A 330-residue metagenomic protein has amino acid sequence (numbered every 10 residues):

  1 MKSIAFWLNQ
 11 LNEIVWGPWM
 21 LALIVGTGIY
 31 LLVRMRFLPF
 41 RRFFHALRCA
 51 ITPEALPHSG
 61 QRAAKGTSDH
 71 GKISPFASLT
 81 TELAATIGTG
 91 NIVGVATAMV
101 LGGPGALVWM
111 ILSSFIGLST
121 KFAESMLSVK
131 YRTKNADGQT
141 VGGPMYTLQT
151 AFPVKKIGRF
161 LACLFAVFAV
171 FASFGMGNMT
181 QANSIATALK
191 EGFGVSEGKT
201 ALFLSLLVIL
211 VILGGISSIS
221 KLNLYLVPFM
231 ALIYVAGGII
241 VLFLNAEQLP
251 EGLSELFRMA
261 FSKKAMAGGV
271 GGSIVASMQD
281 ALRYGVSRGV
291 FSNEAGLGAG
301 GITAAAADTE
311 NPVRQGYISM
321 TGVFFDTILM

Functional and structural regions predicted by a protein language model:
M1-A85, T89, M99-A106, G117: N-terminal alpha-helical transmembrane segments of multi-pass membrane transport and channel/translocase proteins
W16-L21, D69-K72, P104-G105, V154-A162 (+2 more regions): Membrane-interfacial loop-to-helix junctions in multi-pass transporters
I24-Y30, R34-L47, F165, A182-L189 (+1 more regions): Membrane-interface loop-to-helix entry segments
L31-L32, S113-G138, Q149-N183, T187-V211: Helix-loop-helix module between adjacent transmembrane segments
H58-M99, L127-K130, A136-M145, Q149-A151 (+2 more regions): Alpha-helical membrane segments and immediately flanking helix-loop junctions that form or couple to the substrate/ion
T80, A84-I92, G105-T120, L164-M179 (+1 more regions): Membrane-embedded alpha-helical segments of transport systems, primarily multispan ion/solute transporters
T140-T147, V227-I240, T327-M330: Small-residue-rich segments of transmembrane alpha-helices in multi-pass membrane proteins, especially helix faces
N223-N311: Acidic, glycine-rich loop-and-beta core segments that form the ion-binding/anion-interacting portion of active sites
